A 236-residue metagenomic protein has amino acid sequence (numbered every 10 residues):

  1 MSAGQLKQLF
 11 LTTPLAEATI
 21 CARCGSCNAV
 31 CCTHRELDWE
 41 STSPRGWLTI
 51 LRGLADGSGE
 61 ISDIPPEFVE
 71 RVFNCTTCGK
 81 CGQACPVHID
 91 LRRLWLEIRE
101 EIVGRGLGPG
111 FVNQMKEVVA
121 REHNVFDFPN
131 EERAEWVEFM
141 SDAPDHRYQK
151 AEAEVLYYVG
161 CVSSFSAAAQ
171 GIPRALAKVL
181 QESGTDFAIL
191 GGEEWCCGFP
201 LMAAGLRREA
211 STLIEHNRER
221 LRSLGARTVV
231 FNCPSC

Functional and structural regions predicted by a protein language model:
M1-L37, G53: Long terminal accessory regions outside catalytic cores
L9, L15-A18, L48-N232: Iron-sulfur-cluster electron-transfer modules
A29-V30, E40, F165-A168: Short N-terminal binding/cap micro-motifs at the start of the first secondary-structure element
R35-L51: Membrane-interface helix-loop junction between the first two transmembrane segments
S235-C236: Alpha-helix capping/helix-boundary segments
